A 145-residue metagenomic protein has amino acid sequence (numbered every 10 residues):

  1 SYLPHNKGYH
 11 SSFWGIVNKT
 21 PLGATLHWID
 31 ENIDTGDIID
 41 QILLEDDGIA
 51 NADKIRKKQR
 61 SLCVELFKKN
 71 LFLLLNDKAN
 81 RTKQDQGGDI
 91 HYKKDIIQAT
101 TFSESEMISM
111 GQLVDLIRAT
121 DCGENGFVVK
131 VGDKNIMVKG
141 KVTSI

Functional and structural regions predicted by a protein language model:
S1-H91, A99-F102: Donor/substrate-binding cores of folate-linked one-carbon enzymes
R81-I145: Internal anion-binding site segments
